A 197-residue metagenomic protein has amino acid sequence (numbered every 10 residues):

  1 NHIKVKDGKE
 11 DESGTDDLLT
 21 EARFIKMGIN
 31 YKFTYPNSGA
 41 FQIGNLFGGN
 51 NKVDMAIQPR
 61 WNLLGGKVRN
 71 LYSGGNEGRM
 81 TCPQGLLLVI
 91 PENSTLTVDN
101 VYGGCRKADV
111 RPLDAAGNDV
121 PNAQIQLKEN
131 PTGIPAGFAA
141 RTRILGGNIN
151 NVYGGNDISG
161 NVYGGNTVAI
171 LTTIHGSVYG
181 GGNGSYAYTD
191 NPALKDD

Functional and structural regions predicted by a protein language model:
N1-D197: Surface-exposed loop/turn motifs in large extracellular/passenger domains
